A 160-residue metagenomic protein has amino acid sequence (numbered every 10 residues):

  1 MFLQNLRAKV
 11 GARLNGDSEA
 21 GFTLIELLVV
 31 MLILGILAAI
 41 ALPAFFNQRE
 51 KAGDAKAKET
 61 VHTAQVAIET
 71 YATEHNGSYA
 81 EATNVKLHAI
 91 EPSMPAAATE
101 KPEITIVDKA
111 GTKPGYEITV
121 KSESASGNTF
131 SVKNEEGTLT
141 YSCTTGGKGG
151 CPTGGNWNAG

Functional and structural regions predicted by a protein language model:
M1, I40-A41, N47, V85: Residue-level signal for pocket-adjacent positions within structured domains
M1-F22: N-terminal leader/signal peptides at the extreme start of proteins
L3-N5, V66-G160: Periplasmic/extracellular, small/polar-rich flexible segments of pilin-like filament-forming proteins
D17-F46: N-terminal single-pass transmembrane signal-anchor helix
A39, N47-E50, V66, T70-T73: Regular, well-ordered alpha-helical segments
F46-H62, H75: Aliphatic-rich helix starts adjacent to a transmembrane/signal segment
